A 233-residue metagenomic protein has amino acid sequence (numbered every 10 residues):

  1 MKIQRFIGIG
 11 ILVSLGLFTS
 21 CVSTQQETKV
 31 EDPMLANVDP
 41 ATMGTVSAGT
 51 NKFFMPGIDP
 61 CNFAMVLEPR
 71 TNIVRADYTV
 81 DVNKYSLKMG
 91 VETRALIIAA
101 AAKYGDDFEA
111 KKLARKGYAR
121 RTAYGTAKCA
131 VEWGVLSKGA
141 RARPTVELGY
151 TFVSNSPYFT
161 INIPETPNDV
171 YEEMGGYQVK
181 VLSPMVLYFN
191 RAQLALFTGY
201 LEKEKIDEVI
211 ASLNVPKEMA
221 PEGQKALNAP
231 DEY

Functional and structural regions predicted by a protein language model:
M1-I11: Bacterial N-terminal signal peptides that target proteins for export
L17-S20: C-terminal motif of bacterial Sec signal peptides marking the signal peptidase cleavage site
V22-Y233: Positively charged, low-complexity terminal tracts and the immediately adjacent first secondary-structure elements
